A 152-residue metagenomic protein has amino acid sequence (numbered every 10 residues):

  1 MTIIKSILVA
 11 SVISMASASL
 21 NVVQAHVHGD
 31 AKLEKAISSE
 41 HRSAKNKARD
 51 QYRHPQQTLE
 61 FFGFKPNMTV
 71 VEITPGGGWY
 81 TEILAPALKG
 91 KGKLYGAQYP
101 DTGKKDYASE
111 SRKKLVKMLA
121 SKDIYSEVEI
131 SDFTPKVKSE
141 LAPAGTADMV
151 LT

Functional and structural regions predicted by a protein language model:
M1-V9: Bacterial N-terminal signal peptides that target proteins for export
A10-A18: Bacterial N-terminal signal peptides
L33-F61, K65: Class I SAM-dependent methyltransferase Rossmann-like catalytic core, especially the SAM/SAH-binding loop
N67-G76: Conserved class I S-adenosyl-L-methionine
G77-G90: Conserved SAM-binding loop of SAM-dependent methyltransferases across substrates and taxa, primarily the Class I
K93-Q98: Conserved SAM-binding motif I beta-strand of class I
Y107-S139: S-adenosyl-L-methionine
S139-V150: A short acidic, Gly/Pro-enriched loop at the edge of an enzyme's catalytic core that lines a small-molecule cofactor
